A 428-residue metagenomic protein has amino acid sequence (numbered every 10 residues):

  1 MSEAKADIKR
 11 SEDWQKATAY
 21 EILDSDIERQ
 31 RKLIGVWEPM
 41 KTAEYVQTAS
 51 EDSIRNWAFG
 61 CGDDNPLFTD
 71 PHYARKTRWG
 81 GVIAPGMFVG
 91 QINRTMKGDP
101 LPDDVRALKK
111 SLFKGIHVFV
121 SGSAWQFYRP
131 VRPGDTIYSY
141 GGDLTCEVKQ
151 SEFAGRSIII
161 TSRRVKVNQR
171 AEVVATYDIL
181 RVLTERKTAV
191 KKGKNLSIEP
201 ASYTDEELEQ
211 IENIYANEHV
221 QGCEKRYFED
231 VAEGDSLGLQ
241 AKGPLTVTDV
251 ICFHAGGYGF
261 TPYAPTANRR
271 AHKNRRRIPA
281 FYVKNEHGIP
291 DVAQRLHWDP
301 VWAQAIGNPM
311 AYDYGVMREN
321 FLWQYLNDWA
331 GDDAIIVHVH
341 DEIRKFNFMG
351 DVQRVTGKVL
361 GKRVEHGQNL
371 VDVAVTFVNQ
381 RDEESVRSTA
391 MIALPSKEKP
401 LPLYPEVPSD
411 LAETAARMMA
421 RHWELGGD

Functional and structural regions predicted by a protein language model:
S2-G122, K187-D333, K397-D428: Hot-dog-fold acyl-thioester-processing enzymes
S121-R170, Y177-D178, I335-Q380: Hydrophobic beta-sheet segments that form the core/acyl-binding groove of ACP/CoA-dependent acyl-chain-processing
V174-Y177, G238, V386: A structural microfeature
D178-I179, A241-K242, V364, T389-A390: Short clusters of small/polar residues that mark proteolytic maturation junctions
L180-T184, M391-P395: Short beta-strand edge segments in extracellular beta-sheet folds
F377-V378, S385-S388, I392: Catalytic or ion-coupling anion/metal-binding cores of large enzyme and transporter domains
E384-S385, A412: Polyanion-binding surfaces on beta-sheet-dominated domains and ring/shell assemblies
